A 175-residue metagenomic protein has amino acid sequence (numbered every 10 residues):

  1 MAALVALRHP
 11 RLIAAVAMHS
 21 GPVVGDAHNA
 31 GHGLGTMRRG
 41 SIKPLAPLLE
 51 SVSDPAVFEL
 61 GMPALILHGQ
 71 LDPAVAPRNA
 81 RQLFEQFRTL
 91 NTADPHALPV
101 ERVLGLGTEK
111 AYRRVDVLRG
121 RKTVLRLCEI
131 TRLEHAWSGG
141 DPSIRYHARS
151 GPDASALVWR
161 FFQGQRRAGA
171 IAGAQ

Functional and structural regions predicted by a protein language model:
M1-R11, A17-S20: Short glycine-enriched nucleophile-adjacent loop and the immediately C-terminal alpha-helix near the catalytic center
A3, K110-R114: Short alpha-helical segments and helix-capping/turn motifs at coil-helix boundaries
L7, A74-R78, A148-D153: Soluble non-cytosolic domains of exported or imported proteins
L7, V24, T89, Q163-R167: Residues at helix-coil transition
A15, G21-H96, E101-G107, V115-K122 (+1 more regions): The feature captures the conserved acid-bearing segment of alpha/beta-hydrolase catalytic domains
E134-H147: Catalytic histidine-centered segment of alpha/beta-hydrolase-like enzymes
I144-Q175: Catalytic active-site module of serine/aspartate enzymes centered on a nucleophile-bearing elbow/loop
